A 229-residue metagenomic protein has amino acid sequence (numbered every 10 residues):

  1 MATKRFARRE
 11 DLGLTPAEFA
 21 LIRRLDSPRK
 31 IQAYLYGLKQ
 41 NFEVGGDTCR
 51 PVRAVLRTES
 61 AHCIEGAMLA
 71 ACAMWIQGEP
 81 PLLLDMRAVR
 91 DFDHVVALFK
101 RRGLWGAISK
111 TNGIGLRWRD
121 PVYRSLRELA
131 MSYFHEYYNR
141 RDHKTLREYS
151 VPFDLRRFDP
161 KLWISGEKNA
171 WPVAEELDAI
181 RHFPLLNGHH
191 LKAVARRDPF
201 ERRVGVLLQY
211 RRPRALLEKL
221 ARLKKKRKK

Functional and structural regions predicted by a protein language model:
A2-K229: A structural boundary/capping signal
